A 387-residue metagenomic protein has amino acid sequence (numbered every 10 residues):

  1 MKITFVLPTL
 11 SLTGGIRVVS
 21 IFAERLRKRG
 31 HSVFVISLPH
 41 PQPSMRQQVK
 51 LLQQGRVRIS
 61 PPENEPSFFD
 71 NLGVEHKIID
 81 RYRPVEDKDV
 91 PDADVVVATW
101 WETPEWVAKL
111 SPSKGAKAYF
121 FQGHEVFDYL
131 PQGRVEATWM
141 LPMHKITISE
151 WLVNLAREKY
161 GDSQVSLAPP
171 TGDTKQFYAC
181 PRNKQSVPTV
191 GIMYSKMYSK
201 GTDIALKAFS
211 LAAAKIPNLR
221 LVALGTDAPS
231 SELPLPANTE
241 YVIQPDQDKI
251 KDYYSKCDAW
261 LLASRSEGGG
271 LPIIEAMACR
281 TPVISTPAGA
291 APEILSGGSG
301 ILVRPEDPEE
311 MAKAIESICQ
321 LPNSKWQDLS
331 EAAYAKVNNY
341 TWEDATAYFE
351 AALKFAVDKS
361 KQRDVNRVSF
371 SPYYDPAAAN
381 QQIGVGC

Functional and structural regions predicted by a protein language model:
V126-G133, R157-E158, S166-V187, E232-L233 (+1 more regions): Acidic anion/phosphate-binding donor-loop and adjacent secondary structure in glycosyltransferase catalytic cores
I146-T147, P181-K200, L206-A213: Conserved donor-binding/catalytic core segment of Leloir-type glycosyltransferases
A228-K251: Nucleotide-activated donor-binding/catalytic signature segment of Leloir-type glycosyltransferases, i.e., the conserved
E232, A288-L302: Short acidic/histidine- and often glycine-rich active-site loop of Leloir-type glycosyltransferases that engages
R265: Aromatic "clamp/platform" in nucleotide-sugar-dependent glycosyltransferases that forms part of the donor/acceptor
P282-S285: Short hydrophobic beta-strand element within catalytic cores of glycosyltransferases and related nucleotide-activated
G297, I301-P308, S317-N323: Conserved acidic donor-binding segment of nucleotide-sugar-dependent glycosyltransferases
S324-N339, Y348-A351, N366-R367: A short, well-ordered alpha-helix in the C-terminal region of glycosyltransferases
